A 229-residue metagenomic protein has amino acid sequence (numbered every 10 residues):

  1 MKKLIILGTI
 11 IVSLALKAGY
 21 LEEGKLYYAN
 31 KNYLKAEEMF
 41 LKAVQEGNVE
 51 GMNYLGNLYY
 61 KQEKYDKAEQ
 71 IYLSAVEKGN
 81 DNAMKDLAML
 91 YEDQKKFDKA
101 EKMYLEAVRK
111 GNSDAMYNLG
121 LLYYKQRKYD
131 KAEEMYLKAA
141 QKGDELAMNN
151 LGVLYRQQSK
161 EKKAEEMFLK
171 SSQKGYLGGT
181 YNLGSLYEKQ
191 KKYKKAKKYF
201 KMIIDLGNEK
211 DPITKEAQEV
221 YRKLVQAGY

Functional and structural regions predicted by a protein language model:
L4-S13: Sec-dependent N-terminal signal peptides
L21, K25, E50-Y60, N82-E92 (+4 more regions): Conserved alpha-helical positions within TPR/SEL1-like repeat arrays
E23, K194-Y229: Terminal, low-structured helical/coil segments at or just beyond the last alpha-helical repeat
A29, K61, D86, L90-D93 (+5 more regions): Register position in tetratricopeptide repeats
E46-N48, K78-N80, K110-N112, K142-D144 (+2 more regions): Short helix-capping/linker turns of helical repeat alpha-solenoids
